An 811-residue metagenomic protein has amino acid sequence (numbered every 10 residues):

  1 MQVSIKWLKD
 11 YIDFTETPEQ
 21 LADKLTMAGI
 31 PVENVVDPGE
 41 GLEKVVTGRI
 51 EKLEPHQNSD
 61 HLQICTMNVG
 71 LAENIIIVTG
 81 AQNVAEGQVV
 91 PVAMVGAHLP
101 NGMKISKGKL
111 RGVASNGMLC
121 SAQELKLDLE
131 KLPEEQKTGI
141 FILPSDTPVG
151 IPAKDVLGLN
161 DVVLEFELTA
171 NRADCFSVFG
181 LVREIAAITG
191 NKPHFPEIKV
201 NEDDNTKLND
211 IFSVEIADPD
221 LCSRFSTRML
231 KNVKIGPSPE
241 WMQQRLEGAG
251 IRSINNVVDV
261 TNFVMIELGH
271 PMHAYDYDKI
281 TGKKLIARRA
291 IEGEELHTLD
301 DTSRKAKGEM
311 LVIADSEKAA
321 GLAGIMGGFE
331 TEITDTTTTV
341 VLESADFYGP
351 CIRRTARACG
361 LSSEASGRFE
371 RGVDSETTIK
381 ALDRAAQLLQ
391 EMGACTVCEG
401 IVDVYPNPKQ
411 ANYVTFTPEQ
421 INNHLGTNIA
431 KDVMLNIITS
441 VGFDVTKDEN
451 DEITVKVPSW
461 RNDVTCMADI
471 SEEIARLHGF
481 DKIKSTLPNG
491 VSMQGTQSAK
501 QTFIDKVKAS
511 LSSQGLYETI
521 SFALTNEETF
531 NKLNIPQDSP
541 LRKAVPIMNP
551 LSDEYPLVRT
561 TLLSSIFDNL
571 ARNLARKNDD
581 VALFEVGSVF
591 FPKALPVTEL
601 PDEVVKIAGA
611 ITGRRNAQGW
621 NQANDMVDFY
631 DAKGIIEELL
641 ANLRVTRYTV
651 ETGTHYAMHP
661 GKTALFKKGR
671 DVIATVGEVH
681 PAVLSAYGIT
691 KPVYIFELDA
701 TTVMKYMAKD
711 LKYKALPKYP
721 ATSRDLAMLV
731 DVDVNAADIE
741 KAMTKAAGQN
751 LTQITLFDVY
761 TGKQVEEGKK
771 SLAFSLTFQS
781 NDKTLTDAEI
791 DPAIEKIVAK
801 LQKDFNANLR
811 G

Functional and structural regions predicted by a protein language model:
M1-T206, V341, G360, E364 (+3 more regions): Phosphate-backbone binding interfaces of nucleic-acid-interacting proteins
Q2, M27, T439-T446, D463 (+4 more regions): A carboxyl-terminal module marker
I5, D23, Q63, T189 (+1 more regions): Glycine/proline-enriched, intrinsically flexible loops and inter-domain linkers
G39-E43, V200-D204, S492-Q497, S521-P540 (+2 more regions): Beta-rich nucleic-acid/ligand-interaction surfaces
T47-I77, V149, Q243-Q244, N255 (+1 more regions): Conserved mixed alpha/beta core segments that line enzyme active sites in large multi-domain catalysts
A114-K126, E135-I142, K154, V162 (+4 more regions): Mobile "lid/hinge" segments at catalytic clefts and subdomain interfaces of large enzymes
T189-I216, G393-I421, T427-N428: Terminal amphipathic helices with adjacent charged low-complexity linkers/tails
V414-V581, R724, T777-Q779, E789-G811: Extended, well-folded interaction surfaces typified by the phenylalanyl-tRNA synthetase beta subunit core
